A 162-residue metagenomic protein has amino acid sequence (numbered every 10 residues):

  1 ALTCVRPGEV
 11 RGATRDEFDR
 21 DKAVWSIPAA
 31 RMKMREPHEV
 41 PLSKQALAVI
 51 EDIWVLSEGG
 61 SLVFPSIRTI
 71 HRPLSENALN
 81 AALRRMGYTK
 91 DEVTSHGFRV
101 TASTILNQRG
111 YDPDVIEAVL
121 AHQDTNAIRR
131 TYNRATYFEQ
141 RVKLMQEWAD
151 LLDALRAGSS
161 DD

Functional and structural regions predicted by a protein language model:
T3, P7-V55, D124-R130: Conserved tyrosine-mediated DNA breakage-rejoining catalytic core shared by Y-recombinases
T3, V40, A48, D52-H71 (+4 more regions): Short, basic (Lys/Arg/His-rich) helix/loop patches that form interaction surfaces in the mid-to-C-terminal regions
G12, D19, E58, A82 (+4 more regions): Generic detection of intrinsically disordered/low-complexity segments and helix-coil linkers/edges
K22-A30, V63-P65, T94-G97, T104-L106 (+1 more regions): Short functional hotspots where side chains directly engage DNA or cofactors
H38-P41, A48-I53, A127-D162: DNA/chromatin major-groove-contacting recognition/catalytic segments
